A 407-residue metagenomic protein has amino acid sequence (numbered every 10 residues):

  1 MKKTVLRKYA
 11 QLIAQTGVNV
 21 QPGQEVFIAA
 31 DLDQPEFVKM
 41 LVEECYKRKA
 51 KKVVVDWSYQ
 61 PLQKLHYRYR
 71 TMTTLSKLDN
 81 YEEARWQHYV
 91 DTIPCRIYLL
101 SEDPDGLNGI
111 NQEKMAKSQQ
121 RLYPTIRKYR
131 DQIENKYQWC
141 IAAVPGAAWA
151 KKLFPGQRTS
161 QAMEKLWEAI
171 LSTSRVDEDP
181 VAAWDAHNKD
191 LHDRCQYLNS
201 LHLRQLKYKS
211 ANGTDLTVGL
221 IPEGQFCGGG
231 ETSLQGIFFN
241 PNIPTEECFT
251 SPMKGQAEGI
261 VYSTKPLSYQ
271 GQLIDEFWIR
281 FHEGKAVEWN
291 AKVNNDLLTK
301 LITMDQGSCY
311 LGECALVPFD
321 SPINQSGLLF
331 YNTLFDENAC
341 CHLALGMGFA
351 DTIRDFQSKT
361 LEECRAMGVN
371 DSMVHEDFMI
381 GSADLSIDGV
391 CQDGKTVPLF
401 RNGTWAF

Functional and structural regions predicted by a protein language model:
M1-E258, G389, K395-V397, W405-F407: Active-site bordering "gate/hinge" segments that shape substrate access to catalytic or cofactor-binding pockets
Q11, N199-L201, Q270-Q272, G307 (+2 more regions): Short solvent-exposed loop/turn micro-motifs enriched in small/polar/acidic residues
G109, K152-F154, L273, L301 (+3 more regions): Short conserved micro-motifs at the rims of enzyme active sites and ligand-binding pockets
Q205-Y208, F277, V287, A383-C391: Short polybasic amphipathic segments
T250-Q306: Long, well-ordered mid-to-C-terminal structural blocks that present hydrophobic/aromatic surfaces
Q256-E258, I274-E276, E283, C309-E313 (+3 more regions): Active-site lining segments that contact anionic ligands and/or coordinate catalytic metals
A286-Q357: Dual-mode signal for accessory low-complexity, basic/Gly-rich regions
E362-F407: Extended hydrophobic packing segments that form well-structured cores
